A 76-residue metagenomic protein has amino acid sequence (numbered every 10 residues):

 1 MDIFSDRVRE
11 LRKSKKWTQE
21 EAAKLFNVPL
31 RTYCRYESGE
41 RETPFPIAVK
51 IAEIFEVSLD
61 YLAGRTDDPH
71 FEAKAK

Functional and structural regions predicted by a protein language model:
M1-S14: A short, Lys/Arg-rich alpha-helix, primarily the initiator
D6, K16-W17, T43-P46: Residue-level signal for the short linker/turn that defines the boundary of a DNA-recognition helix
K13, K24, E53: Alpha-helical residues within the helix-turn-helix
K16-R35: Short alpha-helical DNA-recognition segment
N27, P46-Y61: DNA major-groove recognition helix of helix-turn-helix/homeodomain DNA-binding modules
T32, E42, Y61: Residues in the helix-turn-helix
E53, A63-K76: Short, charged recognition helix plus adjacent turn of helix-turn-helix-like nucleic-acid-binding domains
